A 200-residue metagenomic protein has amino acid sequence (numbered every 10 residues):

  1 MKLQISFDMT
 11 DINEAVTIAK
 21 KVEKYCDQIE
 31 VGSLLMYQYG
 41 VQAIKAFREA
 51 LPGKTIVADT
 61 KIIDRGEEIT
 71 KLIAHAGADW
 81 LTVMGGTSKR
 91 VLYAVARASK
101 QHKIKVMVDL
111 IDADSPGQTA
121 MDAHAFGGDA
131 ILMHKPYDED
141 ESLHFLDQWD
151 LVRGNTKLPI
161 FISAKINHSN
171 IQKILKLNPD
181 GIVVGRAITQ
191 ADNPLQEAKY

Functional and structural regions predicted by a protein language model:
M1-E67, H75, Q190, E197-K199: Conserved N-terminal beta1-alpha1 strand-loop-helix module at the mouth
L3, R65-E68, L72-K157: Conserved anion-binding
L3-F7, I29-V31, I56-T60, L81-V83 (+4 more regions): Hydrophobic faces of well-ordered beta-strands that scaffold small-molecule active sites in alpha/beta enzyme cores
M9-N13, S33-Y39, I63-R65, S88-R90 (+4 more regions): Short, small-residue-enriched loops and turns at beta-alpha junctions that line or gate enzyme active sites
V22, A74, H124, L175-K176: Non-catalytic positions within long, well-ordered alpha-helices that form the structural scaffold/packing of enzyme
Y37-K61, A94-D112, F145-H168, K199-Y200: Alpha-helix-loop-beta-strand connector modules within alpha/beta enzyme cores
V95, S99, L175, I188-Y200: C-terminal helical cap(s) of enzyme catalytic domains, especially alpha/beta-barrels
L158-A164, N170-Q172, L177-R186, Q190-D192: C-terminal transmembrane helix-loop-helix hairpin of multi-pass membrane proteins
